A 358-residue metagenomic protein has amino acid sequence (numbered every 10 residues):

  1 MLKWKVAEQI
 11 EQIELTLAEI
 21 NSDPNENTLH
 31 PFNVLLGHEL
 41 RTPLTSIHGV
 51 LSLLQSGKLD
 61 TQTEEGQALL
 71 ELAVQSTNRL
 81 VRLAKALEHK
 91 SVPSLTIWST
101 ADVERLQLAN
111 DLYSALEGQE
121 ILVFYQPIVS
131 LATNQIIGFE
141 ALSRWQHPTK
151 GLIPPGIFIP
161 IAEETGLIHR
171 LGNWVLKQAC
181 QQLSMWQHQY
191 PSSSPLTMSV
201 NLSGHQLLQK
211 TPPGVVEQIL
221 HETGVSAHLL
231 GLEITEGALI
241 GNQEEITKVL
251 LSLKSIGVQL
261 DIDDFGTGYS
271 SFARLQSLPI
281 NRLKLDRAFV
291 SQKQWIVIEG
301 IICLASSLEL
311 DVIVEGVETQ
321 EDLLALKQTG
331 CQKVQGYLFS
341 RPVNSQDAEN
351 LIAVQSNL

Functional and structural regions predicted by a protein language model:
L2-T28: Conserved signal-transmission helix
H30-R41, T45: Conserved phosphoacceptor histidine of two-component systems
R41, T45-H48, S52, E71 (+1 more regions): Residue at position +7 relative to the catalytic phosphoaccepting histidine in the DHp
Q55-G66: Short acidic helix/loop segment immediately C-terminal to the autophosphorylated histidine in two-component histidine
Q75-L80: Short alpha-helical segment of the dimerization/phosphotransfer core of two-component systems
I97-I161: Active-site core of bacterial EAL-family cyclic-dinucleotide phosphodiesterase domains
H169-E245, G316: Catalytic core of bacterial c-di-GMP phosphodiesterases, primarily the EAL and HD-GYP domains, capturing alpha-helical
E217-Q292, L304, L310-P342: The catalytic core of metal-dependent phosphodiesterases that act on cyclic dinucleotides
